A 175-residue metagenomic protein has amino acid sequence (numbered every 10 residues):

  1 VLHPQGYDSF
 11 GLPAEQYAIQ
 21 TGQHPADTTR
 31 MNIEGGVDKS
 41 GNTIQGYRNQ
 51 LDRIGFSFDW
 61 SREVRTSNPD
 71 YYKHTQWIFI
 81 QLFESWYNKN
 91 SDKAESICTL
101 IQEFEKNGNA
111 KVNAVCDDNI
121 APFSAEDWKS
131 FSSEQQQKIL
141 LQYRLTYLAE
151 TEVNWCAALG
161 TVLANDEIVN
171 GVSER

Functional and structural regions predicted by a protein language model:
V1-R175: N-terminal, positively charged nucleic-acid-binding surface of large information/translation enzymes
